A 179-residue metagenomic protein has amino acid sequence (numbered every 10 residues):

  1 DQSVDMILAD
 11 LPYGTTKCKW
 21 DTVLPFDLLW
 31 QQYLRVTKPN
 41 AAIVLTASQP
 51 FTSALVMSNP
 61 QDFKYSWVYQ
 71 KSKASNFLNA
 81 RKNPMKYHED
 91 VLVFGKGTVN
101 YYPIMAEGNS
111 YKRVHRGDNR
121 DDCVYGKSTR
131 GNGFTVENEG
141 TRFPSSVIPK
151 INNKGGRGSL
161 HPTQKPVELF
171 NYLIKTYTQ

Functional and structural regions predicted by a protein language model:
D1-Q179: Core catalytic lobe of class I
